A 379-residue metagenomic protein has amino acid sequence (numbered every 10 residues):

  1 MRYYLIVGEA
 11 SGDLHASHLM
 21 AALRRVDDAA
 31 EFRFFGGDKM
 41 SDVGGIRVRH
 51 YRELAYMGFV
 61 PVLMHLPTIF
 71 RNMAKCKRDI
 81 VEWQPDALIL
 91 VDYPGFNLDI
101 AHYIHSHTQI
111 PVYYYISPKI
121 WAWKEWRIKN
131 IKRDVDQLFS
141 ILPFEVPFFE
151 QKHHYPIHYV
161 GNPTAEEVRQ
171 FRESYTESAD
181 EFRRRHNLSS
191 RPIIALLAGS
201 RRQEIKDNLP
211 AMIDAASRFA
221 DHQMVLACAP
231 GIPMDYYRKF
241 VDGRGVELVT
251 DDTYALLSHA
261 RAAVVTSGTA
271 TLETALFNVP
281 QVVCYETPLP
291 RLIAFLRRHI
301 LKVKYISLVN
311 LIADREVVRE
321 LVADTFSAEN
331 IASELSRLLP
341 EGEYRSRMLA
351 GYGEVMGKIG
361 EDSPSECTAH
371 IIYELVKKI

Functional and structural regions predicted by a protein language model:
M1-I379: Nucleotide-activated sugar donor-binding and catalytic core shared by glycosyltransferases and related lipid-linked
